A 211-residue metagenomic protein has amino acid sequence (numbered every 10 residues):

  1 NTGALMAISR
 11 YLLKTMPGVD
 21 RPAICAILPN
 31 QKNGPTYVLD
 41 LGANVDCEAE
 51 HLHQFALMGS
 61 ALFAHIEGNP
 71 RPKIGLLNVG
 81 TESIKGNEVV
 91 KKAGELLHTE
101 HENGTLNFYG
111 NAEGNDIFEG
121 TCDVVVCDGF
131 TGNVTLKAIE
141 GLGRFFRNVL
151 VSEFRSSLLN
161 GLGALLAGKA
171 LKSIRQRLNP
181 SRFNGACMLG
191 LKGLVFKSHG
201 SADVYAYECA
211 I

Functional and structural regions predicted by a protein language model:
N1-T15, D20-F55, A64, K91-L96: N-terminal loops that bind phosphate or other acidic moieties and the adjacent beta-alpha structural core
N1-T2, S83-G86, F154-N160: A broad, low-specificity signal for short, low-complexity segments enriched in glycine/proline and polar/charged
T2, A43-V45, N78-S83, A112-I117 (+2 more regions): Glycine-rich beta-alpha junction loops
L5-I8, K85, T135: Glycine/Thr-rich phosphate-binding loops of Rossmann-like dinucleotide-binding domains
R10-V38, T121-V125, G129-I211: Glycine-rich phosphate/nucleotide-binding loop
V45-G114, D123: Glycine-rich phosphate/diphosphate-binding loop of Rossmann-like nucleotide-binding domains
